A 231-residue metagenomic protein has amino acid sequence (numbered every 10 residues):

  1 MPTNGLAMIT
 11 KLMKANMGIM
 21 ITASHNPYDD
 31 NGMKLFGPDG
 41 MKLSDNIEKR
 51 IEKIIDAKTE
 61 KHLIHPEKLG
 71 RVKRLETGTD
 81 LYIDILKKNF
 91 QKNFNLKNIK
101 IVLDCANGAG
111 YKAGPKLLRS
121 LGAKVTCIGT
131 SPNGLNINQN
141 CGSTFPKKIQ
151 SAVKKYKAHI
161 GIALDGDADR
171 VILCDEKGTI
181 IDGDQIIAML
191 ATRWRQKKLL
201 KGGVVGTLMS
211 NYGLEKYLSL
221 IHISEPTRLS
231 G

Functional and structural regions predicted by a protein language model:
M1-D30, K116-C174: N-terminal small/polar loop signature for handling phosphorylated ligands or for N-terminal nucleophile
N4-G5, P27-D30, R71-V72, A109-K112 (+2 more regions): Short, well-ordered, mixed-charge alpha-helical segments that flank or form enzyme active sites
M8-L12, K88, K116-R119, T192-Q196 (+1 more regions): Short, well-ordered alpha-helices that flank and scaffold nucleotide-derived cofactor binding pockets
M17, K100-V102, V205: Conserved beta-strand elements of the Class I
Y28-D29, L35-S44, K49, K53-I54 (+1 more regions): Replace "Mg2+/Mn2+-dependent" with "divalent metal-dependent
N31-K155: Gly/Ser/Thr-enriched, mixed-charge loops and adjacent short helices that form phosphate/oxyanion-binding elements
G122-G129, I180-Q185, S224: Short hydrophobic/aromatic-enriched beta-strand-loop microsegments
I221-G231: Single conserved hydrophobic/aromatic residue that forms the stacking wall/gate of nucleotide- or nucleobase-binding
